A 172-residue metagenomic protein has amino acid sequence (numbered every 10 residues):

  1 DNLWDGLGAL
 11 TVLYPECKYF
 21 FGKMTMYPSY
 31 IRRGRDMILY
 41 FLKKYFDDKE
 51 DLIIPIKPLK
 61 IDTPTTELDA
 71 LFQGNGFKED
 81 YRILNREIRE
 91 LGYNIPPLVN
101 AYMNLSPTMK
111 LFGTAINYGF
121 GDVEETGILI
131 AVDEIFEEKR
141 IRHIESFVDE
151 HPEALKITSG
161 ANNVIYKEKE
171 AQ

Functional and structural regions predicted by a protein language model:
D1-M109, G113, F120: Acyl-donor binding region in acyl/amide transferases
M37, G127-L129, A154: Alpha-helix boundary/capping detector
K43-Y45, E134-F136, D149, A161-N162: Short, intrinsically disordered/low-complexity patches at protein termini and at juxtamembrane boundaries
K49, M109-F112, I135, H151-L155: Short secondary-structure junctions and interdomain/linker hinges
D62-D69, I141-H143, T158-Y166: Short, highly charged low-complexity linear segments
V99-N100, K110-S146: C-terminal/domain-terminus segments
F147-Q172: Short, cationic low-complexity segments
